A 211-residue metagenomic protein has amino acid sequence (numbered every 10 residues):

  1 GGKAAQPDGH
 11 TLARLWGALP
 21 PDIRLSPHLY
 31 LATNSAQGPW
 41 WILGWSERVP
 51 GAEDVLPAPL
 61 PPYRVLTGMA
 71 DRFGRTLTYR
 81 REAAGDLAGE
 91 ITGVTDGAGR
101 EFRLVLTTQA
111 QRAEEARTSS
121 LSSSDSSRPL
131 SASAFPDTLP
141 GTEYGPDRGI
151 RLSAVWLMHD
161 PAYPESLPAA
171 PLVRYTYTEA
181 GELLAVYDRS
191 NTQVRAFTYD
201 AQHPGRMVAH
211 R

Functional and structural regions predicted by a protein language model:
G1-R211: Extended charged/polar low-complexity repeat regions
